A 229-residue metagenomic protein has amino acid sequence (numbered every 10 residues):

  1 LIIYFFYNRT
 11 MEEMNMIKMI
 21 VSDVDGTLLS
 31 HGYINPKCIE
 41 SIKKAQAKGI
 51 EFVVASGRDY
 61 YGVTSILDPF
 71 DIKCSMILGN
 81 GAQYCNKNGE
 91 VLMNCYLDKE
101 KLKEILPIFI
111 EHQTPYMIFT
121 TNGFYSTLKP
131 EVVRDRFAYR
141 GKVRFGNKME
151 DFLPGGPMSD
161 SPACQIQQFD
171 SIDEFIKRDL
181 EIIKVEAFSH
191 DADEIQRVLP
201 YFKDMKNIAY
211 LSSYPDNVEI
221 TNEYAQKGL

Functional and structural regions predicted by a protein language model:
L1-N15: Short, Lys/Arg-enriched N-terminal segments with co-localized hydrophobic residues within the first ~10-30 amino acids
M16-K18, I72-K73: Short loop/turn microsegments at loop-to-beta-strand junctions
K18-H31: Asp-based phosphoryl-transfer active-site loop
S30, V54-A55, A187, N222: Small/polar loops that bind or transfer phosphate-bearing groups
H31-Y33, L97, H190, E223: Structured loop/turn residues at secondary-structure junctions
P36-E150: Active-site phosphate-binding/coordination module
N122-L229: Conserved acidic, metal-coordinating active-site core of Asp-based, Mg2+-dependent phosphoryl-transfer enzymes
